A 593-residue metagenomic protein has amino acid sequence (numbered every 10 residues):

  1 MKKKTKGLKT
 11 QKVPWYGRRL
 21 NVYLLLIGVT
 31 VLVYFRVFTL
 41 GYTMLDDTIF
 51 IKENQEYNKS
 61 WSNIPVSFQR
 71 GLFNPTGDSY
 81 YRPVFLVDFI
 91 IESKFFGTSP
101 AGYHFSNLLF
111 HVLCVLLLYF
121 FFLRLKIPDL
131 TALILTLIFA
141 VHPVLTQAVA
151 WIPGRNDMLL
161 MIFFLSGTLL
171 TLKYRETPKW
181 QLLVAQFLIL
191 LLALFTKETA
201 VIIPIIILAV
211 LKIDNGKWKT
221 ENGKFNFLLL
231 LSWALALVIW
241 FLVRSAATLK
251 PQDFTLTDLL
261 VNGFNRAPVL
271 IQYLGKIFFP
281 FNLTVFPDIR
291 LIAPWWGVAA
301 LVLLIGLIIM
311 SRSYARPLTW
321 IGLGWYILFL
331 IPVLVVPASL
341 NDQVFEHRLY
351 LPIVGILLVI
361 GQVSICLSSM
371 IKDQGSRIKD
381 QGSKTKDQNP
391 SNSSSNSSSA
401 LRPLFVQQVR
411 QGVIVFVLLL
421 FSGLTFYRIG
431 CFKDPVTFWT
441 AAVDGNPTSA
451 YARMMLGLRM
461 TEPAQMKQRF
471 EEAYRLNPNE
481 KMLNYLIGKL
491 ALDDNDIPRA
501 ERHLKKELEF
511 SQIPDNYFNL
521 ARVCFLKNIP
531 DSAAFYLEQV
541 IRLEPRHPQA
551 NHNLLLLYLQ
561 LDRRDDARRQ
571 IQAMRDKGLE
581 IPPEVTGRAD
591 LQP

Functional and structural regions predicted by a protein language model:
M1-K9, V13, D373, D380 (+3 more regions): C-terminal luminal/periplasmic domains and tails of membrane-associated envelope-modifying transferases
K2-K372, N392, N396-A464, E471-L486: Polytopic membrane enzymes that build or remodel cell-surface glycoconjugates and lipids
